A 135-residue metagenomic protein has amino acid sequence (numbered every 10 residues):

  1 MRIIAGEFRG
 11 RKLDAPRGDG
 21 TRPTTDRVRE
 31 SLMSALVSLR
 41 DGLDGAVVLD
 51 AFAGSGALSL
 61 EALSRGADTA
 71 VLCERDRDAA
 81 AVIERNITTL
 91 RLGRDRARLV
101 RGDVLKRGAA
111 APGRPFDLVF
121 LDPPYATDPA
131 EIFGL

Functional and structural regions predicted by a protein language model:
M1-L135: Class I S-adenosyl-L-methionine-dependent methyltransferase catalytic core
